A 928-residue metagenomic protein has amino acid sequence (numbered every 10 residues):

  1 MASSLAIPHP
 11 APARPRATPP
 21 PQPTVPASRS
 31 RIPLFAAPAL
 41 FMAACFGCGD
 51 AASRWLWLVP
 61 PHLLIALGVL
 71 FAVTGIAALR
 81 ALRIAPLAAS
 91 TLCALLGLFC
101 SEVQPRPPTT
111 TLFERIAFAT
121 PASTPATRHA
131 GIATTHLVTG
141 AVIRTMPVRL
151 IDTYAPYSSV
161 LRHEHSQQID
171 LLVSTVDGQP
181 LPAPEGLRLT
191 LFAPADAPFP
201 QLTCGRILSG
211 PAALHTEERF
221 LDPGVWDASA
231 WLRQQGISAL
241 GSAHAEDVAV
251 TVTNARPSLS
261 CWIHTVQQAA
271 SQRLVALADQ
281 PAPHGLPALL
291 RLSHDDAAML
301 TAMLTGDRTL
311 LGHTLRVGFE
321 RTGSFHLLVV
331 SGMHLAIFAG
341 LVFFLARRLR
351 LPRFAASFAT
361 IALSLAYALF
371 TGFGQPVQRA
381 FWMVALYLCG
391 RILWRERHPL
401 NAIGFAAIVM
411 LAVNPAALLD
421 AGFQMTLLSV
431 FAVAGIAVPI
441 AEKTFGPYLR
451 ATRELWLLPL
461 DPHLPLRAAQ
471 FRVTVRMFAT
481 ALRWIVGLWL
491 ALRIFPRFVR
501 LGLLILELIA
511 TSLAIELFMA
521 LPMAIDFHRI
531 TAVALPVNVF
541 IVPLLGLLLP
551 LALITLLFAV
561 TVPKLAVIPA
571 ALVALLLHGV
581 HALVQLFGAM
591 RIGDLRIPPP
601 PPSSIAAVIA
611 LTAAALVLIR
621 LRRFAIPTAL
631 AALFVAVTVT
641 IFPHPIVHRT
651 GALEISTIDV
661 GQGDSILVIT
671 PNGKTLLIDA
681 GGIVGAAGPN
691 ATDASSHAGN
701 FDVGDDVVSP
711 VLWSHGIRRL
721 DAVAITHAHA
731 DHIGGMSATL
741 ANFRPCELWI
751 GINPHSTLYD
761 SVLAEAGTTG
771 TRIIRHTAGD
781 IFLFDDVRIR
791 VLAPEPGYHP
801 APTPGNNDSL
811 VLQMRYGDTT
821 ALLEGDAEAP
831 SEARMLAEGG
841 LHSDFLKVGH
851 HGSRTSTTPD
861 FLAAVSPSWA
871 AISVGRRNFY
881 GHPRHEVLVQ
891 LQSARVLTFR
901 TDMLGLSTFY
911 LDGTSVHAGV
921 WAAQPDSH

Functional and structural regions predicted by a protein language model:
A2-A44, L58-P86, T111, E396 (+1 more regions): Transmembrane signal-anchor hairpin modules in multi-pass inner-membrane enzymes, especially those that act on
A2-R29, L98-H326, S695, V703-P710 (+6 more regions): Membrane-interface helix/helix-cap signal primarily in integral membrane proteins
P33-L79, F423, L427, V567-I619: Membrane-embedded alpha-helical segments of integral membrane proteins
F41, G49, G241, L310-V533 (+8 more regions): Hydrophobic alpha-helical transmembrane segments in multi-pass membrane proteins
A81-R106, R623-I646: Internal/C-terminal transmembrane anchor helices
P198-P200, R206, P211, W231 (+4 more regions): Non-globular, low-confidence helical/coil segments that flank catalytic cores
L259-L277, P281, M299, D307 (+14 more regions): Hydrophobic alpha-helical segments of integral membrane proteins, encompassing both true transmembrane helices
L365, S512, V539-P543, L575 (+1 more regions): Transmembrane helix-bundle signature of multi-pass membrane transporters/permeases
